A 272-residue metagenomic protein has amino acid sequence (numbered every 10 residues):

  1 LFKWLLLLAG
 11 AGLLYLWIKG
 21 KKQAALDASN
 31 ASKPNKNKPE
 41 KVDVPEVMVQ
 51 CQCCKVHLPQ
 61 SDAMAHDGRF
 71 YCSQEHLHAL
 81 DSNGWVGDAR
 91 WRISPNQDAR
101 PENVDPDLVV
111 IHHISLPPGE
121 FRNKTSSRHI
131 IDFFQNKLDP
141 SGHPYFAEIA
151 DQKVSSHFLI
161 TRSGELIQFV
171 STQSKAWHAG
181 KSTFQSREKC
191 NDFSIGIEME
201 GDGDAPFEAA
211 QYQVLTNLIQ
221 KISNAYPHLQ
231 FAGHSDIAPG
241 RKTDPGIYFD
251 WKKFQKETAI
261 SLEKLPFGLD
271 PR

Functional and structural regions predicted by a protein language model:
K3-I18: Core hydrophobic alpha-helical membrane-spanning segments
Q23-Q50: Short juxtamembrane segments adjacent to a transmembrane helix
P45-E46, D67, Y71: Flanking scaffold residues of small Cys/His-coordinated metal-binding clusters
C51-C54, C72: Short cysteine-rich clusters marking metal-coordination/redox-active sites
P59, L77: Short functional micro-motifs and their immediate structural scaffolds
S61-M64: Short Cys/His-rich "knuckle" micro-motifs
H78-Q168, T172-S186: N-terminal catalytic cores of peptidoglycan-degrading enzymes
H78-W85, N103, E188, F193 (+1 more regions): Basic/polar, cationic surfaces and motifs that engage anionic cell-wall and phosphate/carboxylate ligands
